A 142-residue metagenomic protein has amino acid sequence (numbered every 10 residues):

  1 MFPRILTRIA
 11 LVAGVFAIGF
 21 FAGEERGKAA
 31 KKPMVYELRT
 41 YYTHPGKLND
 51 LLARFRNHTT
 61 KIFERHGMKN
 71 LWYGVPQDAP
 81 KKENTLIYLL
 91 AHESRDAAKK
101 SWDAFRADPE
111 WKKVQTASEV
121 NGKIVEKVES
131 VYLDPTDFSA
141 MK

Functional and structural regions predicted by a protein language model:
M1-V12: Bacterial N-terminal signal peptides that target proteins for export
V15, G19-G27: Alpha-helical oligomerization interfaces
R26-P33, A53-L71, A91-Y132: An amphipathic, aromatic/His-enriched active-site/gating alpha helix that lines ligand/cofactor pockets
Y36-T40, I87: Active-site-flanking beta-strand signature of metal-NTP-handling nucleotidyl enzymes and homologous cyclase-like
T43-L52: Short, surface-exposed ligand-recognition loops at beta-strand->loop->(often short) alpha-helix junctions that present
P76-K82, V120-G122: A short beta-turn/loop motif at secondary-structure boundaries
N84-A91: Charged, often glycine-rich, active-site loop that binds/positions anionic groups
D134-M141: Short, low-complexity, Pro/Ser/Thr/Gly-rich segments in the mature regions of secreted, periplasmic
